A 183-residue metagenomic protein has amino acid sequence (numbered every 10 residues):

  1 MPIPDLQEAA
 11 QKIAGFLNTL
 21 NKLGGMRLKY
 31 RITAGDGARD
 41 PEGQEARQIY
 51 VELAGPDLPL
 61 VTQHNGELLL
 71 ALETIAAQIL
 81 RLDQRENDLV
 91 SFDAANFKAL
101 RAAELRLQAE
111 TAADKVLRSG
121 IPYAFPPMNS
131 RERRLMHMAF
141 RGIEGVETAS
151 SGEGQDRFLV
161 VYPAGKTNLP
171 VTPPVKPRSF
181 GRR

Functional and structural regions predicted by a protein language model:
M1-R183: RNA-contacting regions in translation and RNA-metabolism proteins, encompassing KH/S1 modules where present
